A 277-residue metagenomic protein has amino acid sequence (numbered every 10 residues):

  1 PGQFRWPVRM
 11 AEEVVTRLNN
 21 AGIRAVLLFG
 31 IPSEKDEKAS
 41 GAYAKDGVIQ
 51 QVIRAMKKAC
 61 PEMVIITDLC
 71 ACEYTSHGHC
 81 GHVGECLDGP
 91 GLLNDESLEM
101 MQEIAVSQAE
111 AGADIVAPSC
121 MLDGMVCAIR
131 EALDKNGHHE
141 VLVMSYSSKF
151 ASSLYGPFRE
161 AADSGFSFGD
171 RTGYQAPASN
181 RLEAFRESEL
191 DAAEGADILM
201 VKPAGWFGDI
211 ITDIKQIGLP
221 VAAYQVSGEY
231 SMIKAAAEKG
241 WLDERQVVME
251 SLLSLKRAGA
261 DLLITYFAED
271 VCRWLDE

Functional and structural regions predicted by a protein language model:
P1-E277: Alpha/beta enzyme core
